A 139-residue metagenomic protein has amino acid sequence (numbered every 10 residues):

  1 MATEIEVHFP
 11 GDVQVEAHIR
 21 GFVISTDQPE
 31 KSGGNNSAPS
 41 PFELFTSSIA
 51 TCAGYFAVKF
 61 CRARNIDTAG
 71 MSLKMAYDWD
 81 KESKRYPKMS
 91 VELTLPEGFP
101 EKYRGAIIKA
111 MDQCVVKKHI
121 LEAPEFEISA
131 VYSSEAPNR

Functional and structural regions predicted by a protein language model:
M1-S47, A57-R139: Extended beta-strand/beta-hairpin segments
C52-A53: Alpha-helical metal-binding/catalytic segments enriched in His/Glu/Asp
